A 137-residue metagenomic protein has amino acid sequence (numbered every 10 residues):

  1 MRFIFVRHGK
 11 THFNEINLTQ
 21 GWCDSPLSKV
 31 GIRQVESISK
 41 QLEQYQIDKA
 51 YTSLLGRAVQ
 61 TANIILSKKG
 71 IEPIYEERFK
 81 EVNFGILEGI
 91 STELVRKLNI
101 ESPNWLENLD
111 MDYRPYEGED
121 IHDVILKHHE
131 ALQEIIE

Functional and structural regions predicted by a protein language model:
M1-I4: Extreme N-terminal starter segment of soluble prokaryotic enzymes
R7: Active-site flanking residues adjacent to catalytic metal/cofactor-binding acidic residues
K10-Y75: Active-site-proximal alpha-helix that buttresses catalytic centers in soluble enzyme cores
C23, P103-N104, I135: A short hydrophobic/aromatic micro-motif that marks alpha-helical segments and, especially, helix-coil
V35, S39, N99, H128-L132: Short amphipathic alpha-helical/adjacent loop interface patches that line ligand and macromolecule-binding sites
D48, H128, Q133-E137: Short, intrinsically disordered, charge-balanced linker/junction segments flanking boundaries in proteins
K68-H129: Phosphate-handling substructures
